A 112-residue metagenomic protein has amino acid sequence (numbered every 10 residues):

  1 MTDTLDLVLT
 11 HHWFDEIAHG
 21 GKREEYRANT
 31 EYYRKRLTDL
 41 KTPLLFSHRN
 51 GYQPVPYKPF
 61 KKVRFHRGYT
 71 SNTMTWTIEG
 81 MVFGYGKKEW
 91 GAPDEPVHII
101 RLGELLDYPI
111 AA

Functional and structural regions predicted by a protein language model:
T2-A111: Catalytic phosphate/metal-binding cores of nucleic-acid and nucleotide-processing enzymes, i.e., regions that mediate
